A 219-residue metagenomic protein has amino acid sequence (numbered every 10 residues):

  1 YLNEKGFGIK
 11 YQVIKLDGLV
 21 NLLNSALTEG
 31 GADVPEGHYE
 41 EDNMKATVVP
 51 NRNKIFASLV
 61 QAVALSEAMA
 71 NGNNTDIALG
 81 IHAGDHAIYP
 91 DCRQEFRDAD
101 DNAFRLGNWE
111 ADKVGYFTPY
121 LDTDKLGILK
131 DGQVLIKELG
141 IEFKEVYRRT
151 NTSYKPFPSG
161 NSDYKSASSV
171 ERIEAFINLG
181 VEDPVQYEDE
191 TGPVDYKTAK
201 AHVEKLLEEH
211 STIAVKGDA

Functional and structural regions predicted by a protein language model:
Y1-F143: ATP-dependent adenylation/nucleotidyltransferase module used to activate substrates
A32-D33, Y39, S162, E182 (+2 more regions): Compositionally biased, intrinsically disordered low-complexity regions
K54, S58, A62, N151-E174: Local cysteine-cluster metal-coordination motifs and their immediate loop/turn environment, predominantly Fe-S cluster
N73-L79, F143-T152, D163-S168: Glycine-rich, flexible loop segments associated with nucleotide phosphate handling
L126-P158, A201-H202, L207-E208: Short, charged low-complexity linear segments at domain edges
S159-D195, A199, V203: Iron-sulfur (Fe-S) cluster-binding segments and ferredoxin-like electron-carrier domains, especially [2Fe-2S]
L207-A219: Short flanking/linker segments adjacent to small metal-binding domains or redox-active Cys/His motifs
